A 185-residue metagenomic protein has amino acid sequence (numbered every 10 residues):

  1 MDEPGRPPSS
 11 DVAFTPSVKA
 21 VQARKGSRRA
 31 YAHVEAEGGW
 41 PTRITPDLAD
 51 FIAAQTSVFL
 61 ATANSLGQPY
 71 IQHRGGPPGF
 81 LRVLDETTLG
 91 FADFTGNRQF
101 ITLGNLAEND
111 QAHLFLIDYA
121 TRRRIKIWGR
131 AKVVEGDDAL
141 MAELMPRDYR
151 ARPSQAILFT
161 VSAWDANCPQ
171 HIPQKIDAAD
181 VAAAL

Functional and structural regions predicted by a protein language model:
M1-L185: Binding-site signature for planar aromatic cofactors or substrates
